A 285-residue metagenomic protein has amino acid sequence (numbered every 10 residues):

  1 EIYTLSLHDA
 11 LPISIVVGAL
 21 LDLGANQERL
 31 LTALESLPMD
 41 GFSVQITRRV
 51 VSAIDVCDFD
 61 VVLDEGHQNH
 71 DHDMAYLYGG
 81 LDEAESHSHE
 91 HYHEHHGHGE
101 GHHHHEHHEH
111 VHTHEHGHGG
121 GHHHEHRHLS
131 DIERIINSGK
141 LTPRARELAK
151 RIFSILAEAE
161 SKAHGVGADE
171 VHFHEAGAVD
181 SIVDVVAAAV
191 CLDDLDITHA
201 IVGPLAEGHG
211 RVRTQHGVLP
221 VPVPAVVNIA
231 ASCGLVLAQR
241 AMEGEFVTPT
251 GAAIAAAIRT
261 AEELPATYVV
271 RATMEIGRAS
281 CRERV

Functional and structural regions predicted by a protein language model:
E1-D9, I276-A279, E283-V285: Single conserved hydrophobic/aromatic residue that forms the stacking wall/gate of nucleotide- or nucleobase-binding
S6, P12-L20, F173-D196: Conserved phosphate/anionic-ligand binding catalytic regions in large, soluble enzymes, centered on
S6, P12-V44: N-terminal phosphate-binding or glycine-rich loops at protein starts, especially the Walker A/P-loop of NTPases
A10, F59, D180, A255: Divalent metal-coordination and catalytic microenvironments
D22-A25, E35-M39, D64, Q68 (+7 more regions): Generic secondary-structure signature for well-ordered alpha-helical cores
Q27, I197-R282: Mobile "lid/hinge" segments at catalytic clefts and subdomain interfaces of large enzymes
C57-D131: Histidine-centered metal-binding segments
R127-E175: Anion-binding (especially nucleotide phosphate/pyrophosphate-binding) glycine-rich loop and adjoining beta-alpha core
